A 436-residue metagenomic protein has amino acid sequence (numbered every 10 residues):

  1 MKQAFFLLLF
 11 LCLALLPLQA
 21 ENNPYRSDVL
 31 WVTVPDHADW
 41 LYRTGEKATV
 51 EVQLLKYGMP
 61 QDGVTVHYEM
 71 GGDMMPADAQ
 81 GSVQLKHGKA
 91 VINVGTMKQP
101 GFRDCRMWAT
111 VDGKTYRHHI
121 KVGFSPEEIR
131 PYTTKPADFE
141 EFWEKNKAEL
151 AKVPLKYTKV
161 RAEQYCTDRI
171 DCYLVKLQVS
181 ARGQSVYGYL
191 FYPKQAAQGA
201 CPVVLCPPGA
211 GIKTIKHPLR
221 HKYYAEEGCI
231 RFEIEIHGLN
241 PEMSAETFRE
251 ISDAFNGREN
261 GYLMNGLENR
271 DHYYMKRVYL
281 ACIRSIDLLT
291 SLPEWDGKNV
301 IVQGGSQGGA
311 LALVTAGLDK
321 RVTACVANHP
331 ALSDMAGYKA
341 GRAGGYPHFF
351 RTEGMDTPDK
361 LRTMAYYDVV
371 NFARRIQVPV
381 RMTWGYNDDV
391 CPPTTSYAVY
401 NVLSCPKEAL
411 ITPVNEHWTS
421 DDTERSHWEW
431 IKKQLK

Functional and structural regions predicted by a protein language model:
E21-W31: Proline/serine/threonine-rich low-complexity linkers at boundaries of modular beta-sandwich domains
D36-W40, A151-A197: N-terminal cap/lid segment of alpha/beta-hydrolase-fold proteins
G188, G199-A210: Short beta-strand element of the alpha/beta-hydrolase
A210-L280, G337-G345: Cap/lid segment of the alpha/beta-hydrolase catalytic domain
M243-T247, G309-T357, I411, T419-D422: Hydrolase active-site cap/lid region
N260-S306: Gly/Ser-rich "nucleophile elbow"/oxyanion-hole loop immediately N-terminal to the catalytic nucleophile in hydrolases
M355, V390, Y397-K436: C-terminal catalytic histidine-bearing segment of alpha/beta-hydrolase fold enzymes
I376, M382-W384: Short beta-strand/loop motif that positions the catalytic acidic residue of the alpha/beta-hydrolase fold
